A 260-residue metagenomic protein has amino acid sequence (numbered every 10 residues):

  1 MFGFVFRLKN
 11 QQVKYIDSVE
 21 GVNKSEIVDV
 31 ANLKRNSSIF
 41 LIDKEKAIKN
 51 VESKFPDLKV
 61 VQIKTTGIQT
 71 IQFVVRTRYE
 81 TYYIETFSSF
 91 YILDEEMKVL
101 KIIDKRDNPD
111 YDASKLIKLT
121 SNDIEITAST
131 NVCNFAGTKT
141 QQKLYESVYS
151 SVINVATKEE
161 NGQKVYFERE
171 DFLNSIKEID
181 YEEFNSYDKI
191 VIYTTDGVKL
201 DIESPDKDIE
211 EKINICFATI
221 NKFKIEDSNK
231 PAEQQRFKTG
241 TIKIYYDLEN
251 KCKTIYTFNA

Functional and structural regions predicted by a protein language model:
M1-F2, F6, E26, V30-S38 (+3 more regions): Charged, solvent-exposed interaction patches on well-folded alpha/beta domains that mediate macromolecular contacts
F2-V19: Aromatic-capped interface at the extracytoplasmic side of an N-terminal signal-anchor transmembrane helix
D17-V19, S37-I42: Short, surface-exposed ligand-recognition loops at beta-strand->loop->(often short) alpha-helix junctions that present
K54-F55: Acidic-histidine catalytic/liganding microenvironments
